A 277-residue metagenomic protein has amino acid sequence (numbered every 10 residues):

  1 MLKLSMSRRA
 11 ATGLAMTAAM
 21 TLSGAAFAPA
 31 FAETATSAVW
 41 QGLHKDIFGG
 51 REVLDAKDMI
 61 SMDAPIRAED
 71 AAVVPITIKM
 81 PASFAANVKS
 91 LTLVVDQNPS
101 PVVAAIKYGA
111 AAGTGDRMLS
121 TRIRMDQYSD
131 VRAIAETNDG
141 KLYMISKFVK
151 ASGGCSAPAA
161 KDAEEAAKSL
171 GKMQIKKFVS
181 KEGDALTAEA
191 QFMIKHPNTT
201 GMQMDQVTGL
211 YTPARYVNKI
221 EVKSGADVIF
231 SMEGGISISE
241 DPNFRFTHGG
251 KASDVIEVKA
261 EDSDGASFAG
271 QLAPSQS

Functional and structural regions predicted by a protein language model:
M1-A18: N-terminal secretory signal peptides and thylakoid transit peptides that target proteins across membranes
R8-A10, A26, D227: Intrinsically disordered, low-complexity serine/threonine-rich segments
T17-T21, T137: Short stretches within intrinsically disordered, low-complexity N-terminal or propeptide regions
M20-P29: C-terminal segment of classical bacterial N-terminal signal peptides
E33-K161, K176-A185, Q191-S277: A general "mature secreted/periplasmic domain" signal
A163-E165: N-terminal helix-cap/turn-to-beta initiation motif at the start of protein domains
A167-S169, M204: Non-catalytic macromolecular-recognition regions in eukaryotic signaling proteins
S169-I175: Terminal interaction module
